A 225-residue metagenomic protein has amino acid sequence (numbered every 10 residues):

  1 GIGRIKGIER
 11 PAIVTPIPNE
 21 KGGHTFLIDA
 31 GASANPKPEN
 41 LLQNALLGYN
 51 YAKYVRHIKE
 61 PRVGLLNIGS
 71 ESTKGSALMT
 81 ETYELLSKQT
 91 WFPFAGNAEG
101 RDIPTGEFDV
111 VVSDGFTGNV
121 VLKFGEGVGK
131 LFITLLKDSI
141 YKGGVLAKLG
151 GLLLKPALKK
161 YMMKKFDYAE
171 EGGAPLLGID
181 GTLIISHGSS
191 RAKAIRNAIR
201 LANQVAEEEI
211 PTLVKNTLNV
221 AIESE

Functional and structural regions predicted by a protein language model:
G1-I5, E9-N44, K53, T80 (+1 more regions): N-terminal loops that bind phosphate or other acidic moieties and the adjacent beta-alpha structural core
I2-R10, P18-G23, L27, E107-V111 (+1 more regions): Glycine-rich phosphate/nucleotide-binding loop
I28, P93-N97, S113: General beta-strand structural signal in soluble alpha/beta enzymes
A32-A34, N67-S72, A98-D102, D114-G118 (+2 more regions): Glycine-rich beta-alpha junction loops
A34-G100: Glycine-rich phosphate/diphosphate-binding loop of Rossmann-like nucleotide-binding domains
P38, K74-L78, T105-F108, K123-G125: Short, well-ordered secondary-structure micro-motifs
